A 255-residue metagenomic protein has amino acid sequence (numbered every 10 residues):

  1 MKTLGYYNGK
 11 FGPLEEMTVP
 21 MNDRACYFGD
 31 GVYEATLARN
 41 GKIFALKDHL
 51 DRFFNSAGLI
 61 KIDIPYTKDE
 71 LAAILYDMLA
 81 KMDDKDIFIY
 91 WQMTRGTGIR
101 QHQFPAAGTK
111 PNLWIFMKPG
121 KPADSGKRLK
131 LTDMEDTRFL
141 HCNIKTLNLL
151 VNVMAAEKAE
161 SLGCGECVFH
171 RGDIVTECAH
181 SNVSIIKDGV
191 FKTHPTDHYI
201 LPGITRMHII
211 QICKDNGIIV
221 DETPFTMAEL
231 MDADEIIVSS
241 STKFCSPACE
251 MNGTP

Functional and structural regions predicted by a protein language model:
M1-D77, I99, Q103-P255: Helix-start/capping segments and mature chain N-termini
L75, A80-M93: Ordered, amphipathic secondary-structure segments that act as subunit-interaction surfaces in large macromolecular
